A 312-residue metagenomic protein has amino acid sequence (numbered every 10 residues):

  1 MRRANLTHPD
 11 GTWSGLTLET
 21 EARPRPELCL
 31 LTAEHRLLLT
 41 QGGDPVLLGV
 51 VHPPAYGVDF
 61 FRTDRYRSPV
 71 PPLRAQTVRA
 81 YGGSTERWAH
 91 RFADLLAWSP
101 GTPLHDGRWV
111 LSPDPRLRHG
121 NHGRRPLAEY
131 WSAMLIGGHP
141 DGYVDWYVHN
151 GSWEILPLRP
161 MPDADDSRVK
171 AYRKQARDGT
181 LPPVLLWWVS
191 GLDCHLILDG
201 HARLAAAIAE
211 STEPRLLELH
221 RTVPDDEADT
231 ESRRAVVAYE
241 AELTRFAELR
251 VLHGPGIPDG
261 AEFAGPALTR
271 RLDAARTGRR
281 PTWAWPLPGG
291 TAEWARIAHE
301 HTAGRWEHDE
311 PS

Functional and structural regions predicted by a protein language model:
M1-W13, L204, T212-E213, R221-S312: Solvent-exposed functional surfaces
S14-L196, R215: Short alpha-helix boundary/capping and kink motifs at helix termini
Q175, A209-E210: Generic structural signal for bulky hydrophobic/aromatic residues embedded in well-ordered secondary structure
P182, E210, E218: Functionally constrained cores in energy, signaling, and assembly domains
V189-G191, E218-D225: Short beta-alpha junction loops
D193-A209: A sequence-level detector for short glycine-anchored, His/Arg-bearing signature motifs that mark catalytic or binding
